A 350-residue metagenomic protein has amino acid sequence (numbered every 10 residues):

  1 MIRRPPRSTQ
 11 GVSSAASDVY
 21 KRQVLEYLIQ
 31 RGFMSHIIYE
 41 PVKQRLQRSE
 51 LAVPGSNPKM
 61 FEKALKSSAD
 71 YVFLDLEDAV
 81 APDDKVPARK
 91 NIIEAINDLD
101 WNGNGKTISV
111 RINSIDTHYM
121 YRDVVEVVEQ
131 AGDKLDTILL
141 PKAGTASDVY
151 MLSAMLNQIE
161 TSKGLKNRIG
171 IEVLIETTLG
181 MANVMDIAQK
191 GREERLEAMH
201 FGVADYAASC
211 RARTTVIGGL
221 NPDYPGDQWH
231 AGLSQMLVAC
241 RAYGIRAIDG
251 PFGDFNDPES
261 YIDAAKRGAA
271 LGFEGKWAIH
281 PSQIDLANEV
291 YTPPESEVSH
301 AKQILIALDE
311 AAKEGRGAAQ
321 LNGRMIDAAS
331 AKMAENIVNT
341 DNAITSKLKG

Functional and structural regions predicted by a protein language model:
M1-Q23: Single conserved hydrophobic/aromatic residue that forms the stacking wall/gate of nucleotide- or nucleobase-binding
L25-G350: Expand to "…catalyze enediolate/carbanion chemistry for C-C bond making/breaking, isomerization, decarboxylation
